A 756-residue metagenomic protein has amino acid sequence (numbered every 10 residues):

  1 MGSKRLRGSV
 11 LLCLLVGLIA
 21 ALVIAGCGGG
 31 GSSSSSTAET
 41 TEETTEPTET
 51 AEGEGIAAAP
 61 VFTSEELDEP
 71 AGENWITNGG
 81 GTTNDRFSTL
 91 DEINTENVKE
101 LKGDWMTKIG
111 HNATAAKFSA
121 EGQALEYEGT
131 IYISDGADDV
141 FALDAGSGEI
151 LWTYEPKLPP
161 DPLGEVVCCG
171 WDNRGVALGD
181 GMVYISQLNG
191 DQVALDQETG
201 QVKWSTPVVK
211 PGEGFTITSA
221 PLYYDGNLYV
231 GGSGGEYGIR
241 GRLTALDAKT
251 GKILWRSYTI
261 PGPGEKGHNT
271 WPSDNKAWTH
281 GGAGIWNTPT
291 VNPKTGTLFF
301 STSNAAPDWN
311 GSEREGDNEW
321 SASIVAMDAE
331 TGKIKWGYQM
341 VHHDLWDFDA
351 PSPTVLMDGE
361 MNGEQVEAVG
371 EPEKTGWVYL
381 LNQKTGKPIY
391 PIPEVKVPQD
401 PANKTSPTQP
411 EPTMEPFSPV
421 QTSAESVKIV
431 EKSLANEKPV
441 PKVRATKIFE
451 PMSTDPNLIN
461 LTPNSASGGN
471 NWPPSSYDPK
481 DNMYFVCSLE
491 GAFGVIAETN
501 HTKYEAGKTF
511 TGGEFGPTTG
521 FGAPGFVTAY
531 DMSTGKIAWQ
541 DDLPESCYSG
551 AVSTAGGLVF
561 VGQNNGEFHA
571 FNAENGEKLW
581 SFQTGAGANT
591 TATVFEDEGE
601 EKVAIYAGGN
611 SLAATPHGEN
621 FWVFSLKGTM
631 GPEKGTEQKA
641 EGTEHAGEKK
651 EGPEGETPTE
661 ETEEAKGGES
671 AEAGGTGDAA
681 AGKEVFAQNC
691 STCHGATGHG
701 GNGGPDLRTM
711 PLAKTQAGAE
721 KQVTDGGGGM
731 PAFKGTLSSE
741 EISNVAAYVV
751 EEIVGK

Functional and structural regions predicted by a protein language model:
V23-G26: C-terminal motif of bacterial Sec signal peptides marking the signal peptidase cleavage site
G28-G31, S691: Bacterial signal peptide processing site
W75-G79, K117-D139, E165-D191, T216-R240 (+8 more regions): Repeat-blade elements of multi-bladed beta-propeller folds
T107-Q123, T153-A177, S205-A220, Y237 (+10 more regions): Extracytoplasmic beta-rich repeat domains
S186, G735-K756: C-terminal capping alpha-helices of c-type cytochrome domains
T590-G642: Blade-level signature of beta-propeller repeat domains, shared across WD40, Kelch, NHL, RCC1 and BNR/Asp-box propellers
K649-V685: Electrostatic cytochrome c docking/interface patches
T676-E684, T692-G729, F733-T736: Gly/Gly-Pro-rich "capping" loops immediately C-terminal to redox-active cysteine motifs in periplasmic/lumenal
